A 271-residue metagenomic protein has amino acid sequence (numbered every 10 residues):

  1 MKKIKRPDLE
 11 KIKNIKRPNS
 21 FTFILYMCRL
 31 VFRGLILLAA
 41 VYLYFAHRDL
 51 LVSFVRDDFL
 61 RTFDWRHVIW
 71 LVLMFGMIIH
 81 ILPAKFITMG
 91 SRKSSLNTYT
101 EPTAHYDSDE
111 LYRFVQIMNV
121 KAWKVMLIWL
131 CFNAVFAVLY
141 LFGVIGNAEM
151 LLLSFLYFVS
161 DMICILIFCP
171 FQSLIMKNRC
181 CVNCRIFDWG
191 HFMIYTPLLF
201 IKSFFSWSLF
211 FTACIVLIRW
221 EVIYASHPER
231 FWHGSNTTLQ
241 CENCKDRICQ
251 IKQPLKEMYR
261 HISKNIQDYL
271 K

Functional and structural regions predicted by a protein language model:
K2-F45, S94-E110, K177-N183: Cytosolic-side membrane-entry/anchor segment at the start of a transmembrane helix
P18-L73, V120-L139: Long, highly hydrophobic alpha-helical transmembrane signal-anchor segments
R33-A46, D58-K93, L141-V144, L151 (+1 more regions): Hydrophobic alpha-helical membrane-embedded segments
I79-A122, N265: Charge-rich cytosolic interhelical loops and cytosolic tails of multi-pass membrane proteins
L82-S95, I167-L174, W220-T238: Juxtamembrane/interface segments at transmembrane-helix termini
I167-F192: Membrane-helix boundary/juxtamembrane motif in polytopic membrane proteins
W189-S206: Hydrophobic alpha-helical transmembrane segments in multi-pass integral membrane proteins
S226-K271: Short, highly charged, low-complexity non-transmembrane loops/tails of multi-pass membrane proteins
